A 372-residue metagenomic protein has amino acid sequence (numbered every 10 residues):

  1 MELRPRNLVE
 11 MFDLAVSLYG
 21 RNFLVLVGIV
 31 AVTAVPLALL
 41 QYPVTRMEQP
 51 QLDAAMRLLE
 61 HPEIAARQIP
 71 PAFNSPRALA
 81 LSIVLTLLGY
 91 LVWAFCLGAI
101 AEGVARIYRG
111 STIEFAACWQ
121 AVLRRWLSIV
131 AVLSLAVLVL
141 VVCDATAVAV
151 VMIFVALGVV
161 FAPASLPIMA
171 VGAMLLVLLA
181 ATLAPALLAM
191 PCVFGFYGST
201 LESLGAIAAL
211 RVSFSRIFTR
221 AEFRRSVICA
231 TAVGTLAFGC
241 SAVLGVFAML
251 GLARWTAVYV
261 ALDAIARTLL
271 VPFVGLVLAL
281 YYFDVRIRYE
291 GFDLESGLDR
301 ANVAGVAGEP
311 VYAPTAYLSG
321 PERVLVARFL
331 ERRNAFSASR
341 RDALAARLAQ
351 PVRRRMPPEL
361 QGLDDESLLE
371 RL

Functional and structural regions predicted by a protein language model:
M1-P70: Non-cleavable N-terminal signal-anchor transmembrane helices
E2, P36, L52-Q68, A72 (+5 more regions): Juxtamembrane transition segments at transmembrane-helix termini in multipass membrane proteins
V9-P36, T112-D144, M174, A186-C240 (+1 more regions): Interfacial aromatic "cap" segments that immediately flank transmembrane helices in multipass membrane proteins
L18, Y42, R106, A121 (+6 more regions): Structured segments of extracytoplasmic/periplasmic soluble domains in secreted or envelope-associated proteins
L26-P50, A78-A94, V130-G158, A170-A189 (+1 more regions): Hydrophobic alpha-helical transmembrane segments in multi-pass membrane proteins
A105-R109, I113: Aspartate-rich (DDxxD/NDxxD/DxxxD) Mg2+/diphosphate-binding motifs and their adjoining helix-loop segments
W119, M152-S165: Long, K/E/R/D-enriched contiguous segments that form extended
